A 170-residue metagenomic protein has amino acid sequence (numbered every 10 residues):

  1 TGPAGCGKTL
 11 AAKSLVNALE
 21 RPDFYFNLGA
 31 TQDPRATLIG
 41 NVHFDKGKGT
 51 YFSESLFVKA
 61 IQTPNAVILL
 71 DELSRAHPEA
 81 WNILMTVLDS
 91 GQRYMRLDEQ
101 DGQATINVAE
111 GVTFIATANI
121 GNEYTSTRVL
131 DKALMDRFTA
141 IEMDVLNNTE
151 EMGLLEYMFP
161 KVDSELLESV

Functional and structural regions predicted by a protein language model:
T1-E168: AAA+ P-loop NTPase catalytic core and its hallmark functional loops
